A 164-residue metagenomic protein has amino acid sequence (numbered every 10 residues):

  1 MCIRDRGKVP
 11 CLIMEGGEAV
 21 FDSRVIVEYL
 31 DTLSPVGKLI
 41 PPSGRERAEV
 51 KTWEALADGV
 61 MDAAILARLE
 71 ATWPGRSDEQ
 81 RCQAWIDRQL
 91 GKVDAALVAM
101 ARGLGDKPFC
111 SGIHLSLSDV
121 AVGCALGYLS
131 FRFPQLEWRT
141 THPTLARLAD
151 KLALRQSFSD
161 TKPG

Functional and structural regions predicted by a protein language model:
M1-C2, V120: Short, thiol/selenol-centered motifs that function as redox-active sites or metal-ligating centers
R4-Q83: GST-like domain detector, emphasizing the conserved glutathione-binding G-site in the N-terminal thioredoxin-like
V27, D31, K51-E54, L97 (+2 more regions): Non-transmembrane alpha-helical segments in soluble domains of secreted/periplasmic/extracellular proteins
S34, L104-P108, Q156: A general structural signal marking secondary-structure boundaries and capping sites
G37-P42, F109-I113, E137-R139, S159-P163: Short, hydrophobic secondary-structure boundary micro-motifs
A57-R147: GST-like fold's C-terminal all-alpha helical module
T140-T161: C-terminal end-helix/capping segment
